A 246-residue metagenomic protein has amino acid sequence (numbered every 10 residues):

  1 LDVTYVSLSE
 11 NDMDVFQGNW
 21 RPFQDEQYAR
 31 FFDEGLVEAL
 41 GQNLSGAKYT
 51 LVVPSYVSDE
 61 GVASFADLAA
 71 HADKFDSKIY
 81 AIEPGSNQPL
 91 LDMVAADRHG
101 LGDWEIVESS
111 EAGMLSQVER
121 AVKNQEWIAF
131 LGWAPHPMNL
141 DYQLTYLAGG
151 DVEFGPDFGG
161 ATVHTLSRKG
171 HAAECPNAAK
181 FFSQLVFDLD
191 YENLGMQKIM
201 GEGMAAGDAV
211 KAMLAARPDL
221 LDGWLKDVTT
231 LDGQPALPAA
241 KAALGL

Functional and structural regions predicted by a protein language model:
L1-G35, S116-Q117, P137-T145: Pocket-flanking alpha-helical
D2-V3, R21-D25, Y56-D59, P84-Q88 (+3 more regions): Solvent-exposed loop/turn segments at secondary-structure junctions within structured extracellular/periplasmic domains
Y5, F65, P89, M93 (+5 more regions): Extracytoplasmic/secreted envelope proteins and their assembly/folding machinery, especially bacterial periplasmic
M13-Q17, P84-D151: Ligand-binding pocket segment of bilobal, Venus flytrap-like solute-binding proteins
E34-E83: A conserved helix-loop-strand patch within extracytoplasmic ligand-binding domains of the periplasmic binding
G35-L44, H136-F158: Short beta-strand->loop
K48-D59, G160-E174, Q197-K198: A bilobed periplasmic-binding-protein/Venus flytrap-type ligand-binding module shared by bacterial periplasmic
D188-L246: C-terminal functional modules
